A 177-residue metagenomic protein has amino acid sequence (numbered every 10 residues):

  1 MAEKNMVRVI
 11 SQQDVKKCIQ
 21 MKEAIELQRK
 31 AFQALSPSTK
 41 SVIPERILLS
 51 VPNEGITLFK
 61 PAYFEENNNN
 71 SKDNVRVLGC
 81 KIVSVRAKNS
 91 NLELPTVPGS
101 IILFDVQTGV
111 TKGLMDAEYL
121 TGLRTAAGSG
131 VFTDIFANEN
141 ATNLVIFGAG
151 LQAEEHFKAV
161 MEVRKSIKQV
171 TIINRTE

Functional and structural regions predicted by a protein language model:
M1-G122, G128-G130, A137-N140: N-terminal ligand-binding/catalytic initiation module
V7-I10, E162-S166: Acidic/polar active-site rim loop that often engages polyanionic ligands
C18, I146, I173: Active-site-adjacent beta-strand anchor residues
T96-S100, F147-E154: Short, functional N-terminal and low-complexity linear motifs
Y119-L120, A149-Q152, R175-E177: Short acidic/polar capping segments at secondary-structure boundaries
R124-L144, L151-V163: Short internal alpha-helix immediately C-terminal to a glycine-rich phosphate-binding loop in Rossmann-like
V163-E177: NAD(P)-binding Rossmann-fold cofactor-contacting core
